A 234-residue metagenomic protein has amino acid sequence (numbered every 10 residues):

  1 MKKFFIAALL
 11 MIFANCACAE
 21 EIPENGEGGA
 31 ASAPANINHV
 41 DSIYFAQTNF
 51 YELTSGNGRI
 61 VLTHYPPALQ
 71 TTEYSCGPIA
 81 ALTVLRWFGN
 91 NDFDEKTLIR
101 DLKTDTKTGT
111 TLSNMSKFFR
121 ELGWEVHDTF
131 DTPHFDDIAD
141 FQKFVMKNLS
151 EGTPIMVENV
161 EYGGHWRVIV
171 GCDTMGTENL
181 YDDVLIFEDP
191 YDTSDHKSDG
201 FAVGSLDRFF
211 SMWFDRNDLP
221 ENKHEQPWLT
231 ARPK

Functional and structural regions predicted by a protein language model:
M1-F4: Positively charged n-region of N-terminal signal peptides that target proteins for export
A7-N15: Bacterial N-terminal signal peptides
C18-L112, D182, A231-K234: Active-site-adjacent structural segments surrounding the nucleophilic cysteine of cysteine proteases and isopeptidases
I22-N49, C172-K234: Noncatalytic regulatory segments and standalone regulatory/sensor domains
S75, I79-T83, T97, T110 (+5 more regions): Extracytoplasmic/secreted proteins, especially bacterial periplasmic and envelope-associated proteins
L82-N91, D101-D105, F118-E125, F144-G152 (+2 more regions): Structured segments of extracytoplasmic/periplasmic soluble domains in secreted or envelope-associated proteins
T108-A139, N148-E151, I155: Mid-length scaffold segments of soluble, non-membrane domains
P133-E188: Active-site-adjacent substructure of cysteine-protease-like catalytic cores
